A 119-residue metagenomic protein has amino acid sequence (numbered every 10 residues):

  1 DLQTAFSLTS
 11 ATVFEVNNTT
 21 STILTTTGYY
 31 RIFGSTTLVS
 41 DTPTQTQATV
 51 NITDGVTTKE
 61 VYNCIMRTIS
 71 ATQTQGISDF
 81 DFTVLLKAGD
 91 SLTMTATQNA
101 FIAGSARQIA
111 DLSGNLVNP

Functional and structural regions predicted by a protein language model:
D1-P119: Extracellular jelly-roll beta-sandwich "head" domains, especially the C-terminal globular C1q domain
